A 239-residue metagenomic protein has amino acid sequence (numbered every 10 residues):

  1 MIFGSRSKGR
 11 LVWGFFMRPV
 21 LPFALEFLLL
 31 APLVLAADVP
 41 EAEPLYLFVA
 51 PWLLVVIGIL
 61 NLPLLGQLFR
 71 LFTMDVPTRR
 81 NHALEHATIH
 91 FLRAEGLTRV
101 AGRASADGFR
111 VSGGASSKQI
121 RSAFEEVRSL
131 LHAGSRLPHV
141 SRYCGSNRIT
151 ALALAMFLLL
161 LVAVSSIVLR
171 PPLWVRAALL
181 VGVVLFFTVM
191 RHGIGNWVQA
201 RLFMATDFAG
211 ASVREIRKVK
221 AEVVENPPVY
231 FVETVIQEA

Functional and structural regions predicted by a protein language model:
I2-P19, F23-P138, A211-A239: Large intracellular
P19, F23-F27, V55, I149 (+4 more regions): Alpha-helical transmembrane spans of integral membrane proteins, capturing the lipid-embedded, hydrophobic core of TM
L25, L29, L33, A155-I167 (+2 more regions): Alpha-helical membrane-inserting segments
V49-P51, R170-M190: Small-residue-enriched core segments of transmembrane alpha-helices in multipass membrane transport and channel
Q67-F72, G193, W197-R201, A205: Membrane-spanning helices that line or support transport/gating and their immediate boundary helices in channels
G113, S129-L158, R191: Transmembrane alpha-helix detector for multi-pass membrane proteins
N147-T150, A155-A178, F203-A205: Hydrophobic alpha-helical transmembrane segments and adjacent short intramembrane/lumenal linkers of inner/organellar
